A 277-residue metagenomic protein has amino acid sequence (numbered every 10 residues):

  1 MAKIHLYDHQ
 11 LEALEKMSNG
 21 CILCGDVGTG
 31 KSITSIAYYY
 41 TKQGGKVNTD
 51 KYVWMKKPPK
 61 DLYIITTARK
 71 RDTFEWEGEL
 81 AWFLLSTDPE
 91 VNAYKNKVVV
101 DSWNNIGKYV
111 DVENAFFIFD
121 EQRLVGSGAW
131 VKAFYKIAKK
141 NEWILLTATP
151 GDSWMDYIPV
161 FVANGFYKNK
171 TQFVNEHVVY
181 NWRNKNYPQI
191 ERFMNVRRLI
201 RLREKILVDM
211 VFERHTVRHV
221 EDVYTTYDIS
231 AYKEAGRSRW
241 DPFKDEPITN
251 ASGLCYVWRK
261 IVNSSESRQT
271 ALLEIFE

Functional and structural regions predicted by a protein language model:
M1-C24: Conserved pre-motif I regulatory segment
S18-L23, K60, E142, E277: Pre-Walker A (Motif I) flank of P-loop NTPase domains
N19-Y38, T147: Walker A/P-loop
S32-Y39, V47-W82, G151-D156: Conserved Walker A/P-loop ATP-binding site and its immediately adjacent core in helicase/helicase-like ATPase domains
K60-D61, F116, A133-H215: Conserved P-loop NTPase motor "coupling/switch" region that bridges the ATPase
T67, L80-E113: Inter-Walker segment of RecA-like/P-loop motor cores
D120-Q122: Walker B catalytic acidic pair
E213-E277: Conserved helicase/translocase motor-coupling segment
